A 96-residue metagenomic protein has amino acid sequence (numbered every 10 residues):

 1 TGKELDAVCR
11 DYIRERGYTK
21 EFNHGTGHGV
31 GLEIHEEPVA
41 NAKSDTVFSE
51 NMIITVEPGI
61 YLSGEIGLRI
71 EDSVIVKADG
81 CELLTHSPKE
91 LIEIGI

Functional and structural regions predicted by a protein language model:
T1-I96: Active-site neighborhoods and metal-handling regions in enzymes and metal-associated proteins
